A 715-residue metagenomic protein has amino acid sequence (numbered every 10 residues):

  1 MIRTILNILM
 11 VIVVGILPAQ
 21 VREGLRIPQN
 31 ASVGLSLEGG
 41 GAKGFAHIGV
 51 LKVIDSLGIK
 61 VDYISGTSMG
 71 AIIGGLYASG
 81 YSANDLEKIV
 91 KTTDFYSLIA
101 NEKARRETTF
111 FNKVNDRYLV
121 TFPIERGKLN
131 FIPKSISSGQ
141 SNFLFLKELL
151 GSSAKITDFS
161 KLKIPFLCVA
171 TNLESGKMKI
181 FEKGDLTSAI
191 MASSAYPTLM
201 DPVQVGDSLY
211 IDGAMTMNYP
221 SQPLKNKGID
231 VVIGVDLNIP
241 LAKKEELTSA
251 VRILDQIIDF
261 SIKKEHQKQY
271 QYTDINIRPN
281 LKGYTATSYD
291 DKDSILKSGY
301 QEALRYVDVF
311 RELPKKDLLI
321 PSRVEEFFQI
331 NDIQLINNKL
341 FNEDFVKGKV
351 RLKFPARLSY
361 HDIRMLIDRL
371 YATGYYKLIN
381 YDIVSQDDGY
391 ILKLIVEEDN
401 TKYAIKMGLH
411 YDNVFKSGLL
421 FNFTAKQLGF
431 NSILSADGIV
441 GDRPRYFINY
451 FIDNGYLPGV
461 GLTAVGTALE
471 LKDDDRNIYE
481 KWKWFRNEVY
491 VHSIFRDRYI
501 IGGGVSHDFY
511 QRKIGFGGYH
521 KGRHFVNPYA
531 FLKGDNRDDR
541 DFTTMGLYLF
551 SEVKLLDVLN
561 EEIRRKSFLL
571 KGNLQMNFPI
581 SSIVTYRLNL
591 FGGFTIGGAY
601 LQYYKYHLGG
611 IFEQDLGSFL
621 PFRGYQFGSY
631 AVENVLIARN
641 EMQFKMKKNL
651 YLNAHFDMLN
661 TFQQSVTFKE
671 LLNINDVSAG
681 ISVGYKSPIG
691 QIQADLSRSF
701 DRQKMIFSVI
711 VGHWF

Functional and structural regions predicted by a protein language model:
M1-G24: Bacterial Sec-dependent N-terminal signal peptides
Q20-T67, G75-D368, A372-V384, Y390 (+1 more regions): Patatin-like phospholipase
A242, R311-E325, V505, G546-Y548 (+1 more regions): Acidic/histidine-enriched alpha-helical segments
L247, D474, Q511-G517, G598-H607 (+2 more regions): Outer-membrane beta-barrel and related beta-rich outer-membrane complex signature in Gram-negative bacteria
Y360, L378, I405-M407, G459 (+9 more regions): Exposed, low-structure sequence patches enriched in small/polar residues
H361, N380, S385-D541, I611-L616 (+3 more regions): Gram-negative/organellar outer-membrane beta-barrel architecture
M407-L409, Y529-K647: C-terminal outer-membrane beta-barrel translocator/porin domains of Gram-negative envelope proteins and their
